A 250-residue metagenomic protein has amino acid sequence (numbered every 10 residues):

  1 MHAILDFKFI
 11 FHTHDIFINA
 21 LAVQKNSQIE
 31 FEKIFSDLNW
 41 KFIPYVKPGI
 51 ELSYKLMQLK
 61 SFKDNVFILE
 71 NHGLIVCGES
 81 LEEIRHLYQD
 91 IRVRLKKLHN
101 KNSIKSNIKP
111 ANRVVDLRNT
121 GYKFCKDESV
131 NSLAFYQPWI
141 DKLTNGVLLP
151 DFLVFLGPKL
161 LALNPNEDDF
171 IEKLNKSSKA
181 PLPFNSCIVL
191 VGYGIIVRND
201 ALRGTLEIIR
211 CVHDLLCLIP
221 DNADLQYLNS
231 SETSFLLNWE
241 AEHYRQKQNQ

Functional and structural regions predicted by a protein language model:
M1-Q250: Glycine-rich flexible loops
